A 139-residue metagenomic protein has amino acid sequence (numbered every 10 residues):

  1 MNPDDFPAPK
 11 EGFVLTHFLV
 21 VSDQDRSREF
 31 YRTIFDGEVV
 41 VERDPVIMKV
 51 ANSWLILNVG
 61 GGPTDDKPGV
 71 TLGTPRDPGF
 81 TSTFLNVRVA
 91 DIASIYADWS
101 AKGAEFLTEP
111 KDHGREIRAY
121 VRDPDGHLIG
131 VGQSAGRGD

Functional and structural regions predicted by a protein language model:
M1-L15, E38-V87, S94-R122, Q133-D139: Vicinal oxygen chelate
V20, D25-V40, D44: N-terminal first-folded block
V21, N86-V89: Short, solvent-exposed loop/helix junctions and linker helices that flank or host conserved functional motifs
R26-S27, D91, I95: Short phosphate-engaging motifs
S27-R32, W99, D123-G126: Conserved active-site tyrosine of GNAT-family acetyltransferases
L128-V131: Short glycine-/small-residue motifs
